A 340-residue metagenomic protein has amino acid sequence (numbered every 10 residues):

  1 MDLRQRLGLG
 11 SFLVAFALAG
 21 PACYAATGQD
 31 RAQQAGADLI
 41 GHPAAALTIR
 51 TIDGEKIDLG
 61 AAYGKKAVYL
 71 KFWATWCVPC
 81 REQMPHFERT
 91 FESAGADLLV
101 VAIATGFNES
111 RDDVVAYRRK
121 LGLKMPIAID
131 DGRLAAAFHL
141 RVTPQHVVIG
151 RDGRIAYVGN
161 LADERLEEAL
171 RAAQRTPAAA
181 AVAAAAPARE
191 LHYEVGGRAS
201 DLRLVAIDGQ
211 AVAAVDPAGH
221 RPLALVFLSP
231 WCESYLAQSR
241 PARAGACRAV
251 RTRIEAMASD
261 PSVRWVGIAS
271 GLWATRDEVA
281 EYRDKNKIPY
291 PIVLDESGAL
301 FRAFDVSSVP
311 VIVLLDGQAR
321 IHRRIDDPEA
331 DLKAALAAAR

Functional and structural regions predicted by a protein language model:
D2-F12: Bacterial N-terminal signal peptides that target proteins for export
G10-P21: Bacterial N-terminal signal peptides
C23-A46, Y63-G64, D163, E168-D201 (+1 more regions): N-proximal helix/coil linker or "cap" segments that precede and/or mark the start of modular domains
A46-V68, D201-A224, T252-E255: A short beta-strand-turn-helix
Y69-L70, V100, H146, A224-L225 (+1 more regions): Hydrophobic beta-strand anchors of alpha/beta hydrolase catalytic cores
F72-R89, F227-T252: Conserved redox-active cysteine motifs that mediate thiol-disulfide chemistry, especially di-cysteine Cys-X(1-2)-Cys
V115-D152, V266, W273, D277-V313: Short, internal strand/loop/helix patches that form the active-site neighborhood or redox-interaction surface
G150-R198, S308, L314-R340: Thiol-/selenol-based redox modules, centered on thioredoxin-like and closely related oxidoreductase domains
